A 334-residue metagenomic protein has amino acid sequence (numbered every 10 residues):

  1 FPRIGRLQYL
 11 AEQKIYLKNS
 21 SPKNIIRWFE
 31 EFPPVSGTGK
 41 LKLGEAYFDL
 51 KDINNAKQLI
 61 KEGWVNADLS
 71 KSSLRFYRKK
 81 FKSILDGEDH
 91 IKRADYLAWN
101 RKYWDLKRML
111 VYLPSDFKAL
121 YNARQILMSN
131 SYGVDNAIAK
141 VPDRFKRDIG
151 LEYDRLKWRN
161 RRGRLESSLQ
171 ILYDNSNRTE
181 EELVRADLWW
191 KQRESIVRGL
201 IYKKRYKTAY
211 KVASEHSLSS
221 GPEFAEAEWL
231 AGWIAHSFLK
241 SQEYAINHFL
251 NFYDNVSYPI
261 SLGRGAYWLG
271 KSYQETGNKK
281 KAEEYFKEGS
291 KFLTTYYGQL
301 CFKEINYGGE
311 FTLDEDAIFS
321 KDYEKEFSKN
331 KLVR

Functional and structural regions predicted by a protein language model:
F1-R334: Extracytoplasmic and endomembrane cell-envelope/extracellular-matrix remodeling and assembly machinery
